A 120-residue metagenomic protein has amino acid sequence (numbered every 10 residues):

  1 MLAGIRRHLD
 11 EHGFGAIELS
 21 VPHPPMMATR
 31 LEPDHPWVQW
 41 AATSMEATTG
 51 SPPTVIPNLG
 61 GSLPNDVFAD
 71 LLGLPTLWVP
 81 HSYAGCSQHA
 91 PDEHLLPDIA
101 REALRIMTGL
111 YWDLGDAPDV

Functional and structural regions predicted by a protein language model:
M1-R105, G115-V120: Metal-dependent amide/peptide-bond hydrolase catalytic core, centered on the "pita-bread" metallohydrolase fold
G109-W112: Short glycine/serine- and small hydrophobic-enriched flexible loop segments
